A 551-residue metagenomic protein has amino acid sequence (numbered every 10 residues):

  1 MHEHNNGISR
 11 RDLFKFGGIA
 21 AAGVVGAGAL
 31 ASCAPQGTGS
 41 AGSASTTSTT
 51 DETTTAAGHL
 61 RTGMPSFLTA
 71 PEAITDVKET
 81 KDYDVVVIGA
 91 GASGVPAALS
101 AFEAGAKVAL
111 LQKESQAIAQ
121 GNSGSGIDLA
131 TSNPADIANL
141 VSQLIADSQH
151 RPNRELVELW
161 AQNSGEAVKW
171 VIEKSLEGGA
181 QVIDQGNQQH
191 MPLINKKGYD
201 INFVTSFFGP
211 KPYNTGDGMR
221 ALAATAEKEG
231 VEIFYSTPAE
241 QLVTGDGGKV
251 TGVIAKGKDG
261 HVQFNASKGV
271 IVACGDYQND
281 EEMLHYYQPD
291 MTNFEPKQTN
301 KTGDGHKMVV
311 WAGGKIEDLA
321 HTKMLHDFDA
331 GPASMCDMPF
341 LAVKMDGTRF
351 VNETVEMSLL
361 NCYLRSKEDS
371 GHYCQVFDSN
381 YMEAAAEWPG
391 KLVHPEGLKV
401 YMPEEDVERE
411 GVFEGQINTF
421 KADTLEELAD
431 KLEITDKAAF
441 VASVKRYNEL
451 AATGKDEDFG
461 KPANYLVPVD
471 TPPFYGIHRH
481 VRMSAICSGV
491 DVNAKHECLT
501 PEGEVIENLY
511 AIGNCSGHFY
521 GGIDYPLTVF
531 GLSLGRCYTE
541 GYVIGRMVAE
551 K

Functional and structural regions predicted by a protein language model:
M1-D12, A27: N-terminal secretory signal peptides
V77-G91: Beta1/beta-strand and adjacent pyrophosphate-binding region of the FAD-binding site in flavoprotein oxidoreductases
K81-Y83, G260-G269: Core beta-strand elements of the Rossmann-like FAD/NAD(P) dinucleotide-binding domain in flavoenzyme oxidoreductases
E103-N122: Glycine-rich FAD pyrophosphate-binding loop
Q162-H261, E281-E282, A451-T471: Conserved redox-cofactor binding core of oxidoreductases
Q241, A439-I523, L527: A glycine-rich dinucleotide-binding beta-alpha-beta segment and adjacent secondary-structure elements that constitute
N265-D329, F530, L534-V543: Glycine-rich loop(s) and the adjacent beta-strand/alpha-helix scaffold that form part
H306-M308, K315-L432: An anion/pyrophosphate-binding glycine-rich loop and adjacent beta-alpha core in soluble alpha-beta enzymes
